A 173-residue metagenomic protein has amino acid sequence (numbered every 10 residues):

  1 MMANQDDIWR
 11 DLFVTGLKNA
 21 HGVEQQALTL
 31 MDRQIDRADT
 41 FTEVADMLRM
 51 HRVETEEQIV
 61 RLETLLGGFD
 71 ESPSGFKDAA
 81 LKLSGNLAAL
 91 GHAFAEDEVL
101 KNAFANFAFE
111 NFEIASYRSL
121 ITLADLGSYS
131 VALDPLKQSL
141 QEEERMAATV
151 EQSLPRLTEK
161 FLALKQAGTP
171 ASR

Functional and structural regions predicted by a protein language model:
M1-R173: Amphipathic alpha-helical hairpins
